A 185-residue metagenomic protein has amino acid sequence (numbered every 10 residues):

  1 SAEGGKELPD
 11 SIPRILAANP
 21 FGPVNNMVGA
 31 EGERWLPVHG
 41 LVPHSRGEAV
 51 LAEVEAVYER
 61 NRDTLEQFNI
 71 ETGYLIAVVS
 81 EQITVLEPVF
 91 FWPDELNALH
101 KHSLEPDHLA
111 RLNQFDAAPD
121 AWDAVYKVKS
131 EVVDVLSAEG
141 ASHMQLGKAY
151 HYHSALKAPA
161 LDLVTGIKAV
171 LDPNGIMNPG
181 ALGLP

Functional and structural regions predicted by a protein language model:
S1-P185: Conserved glycine-rich FAD pyrophosphate-binding loop
